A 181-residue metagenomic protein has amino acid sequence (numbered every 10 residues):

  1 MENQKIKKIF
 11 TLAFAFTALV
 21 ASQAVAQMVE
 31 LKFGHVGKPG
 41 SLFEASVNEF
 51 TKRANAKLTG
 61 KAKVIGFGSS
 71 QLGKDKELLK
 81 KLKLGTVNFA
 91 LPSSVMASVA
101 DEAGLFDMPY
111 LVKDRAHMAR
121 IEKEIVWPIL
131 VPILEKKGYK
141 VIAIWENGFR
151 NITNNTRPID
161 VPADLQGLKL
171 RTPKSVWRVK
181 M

Functional and structural regions predicted by a protein language model:
E2-T11: Bacterial N-terminal signal peptides that target proteins for export
A13-F14, A24: Cleavable N-terminal signal peptides
L19-M28: Sec/Tat signal peptide C-region and signal peptidase I cleavage site
E30, K61-I65, K169: Residues at or immediately flanking beta-strands
K32-E49, G68-G73: Extracytoplasmic "Venus flytrap"
S41-A45, L72-K76, E124, T172 (+1 more regions): Soluble non-cytosolic domains of exported or imported proteins
E49, A56-K57, K63-L82, T86-N88 (+1 more regions): Extracytoplasmic small-molecule ligand-binding "clamshell" domains of the periplasmic binding protein/Venus flytrap
T51-K52, K80-K83, N88, S93-M181: Contiguous mixed-secondary-structure segments that line small-molecule binding/active-site clefts of soluble domains
